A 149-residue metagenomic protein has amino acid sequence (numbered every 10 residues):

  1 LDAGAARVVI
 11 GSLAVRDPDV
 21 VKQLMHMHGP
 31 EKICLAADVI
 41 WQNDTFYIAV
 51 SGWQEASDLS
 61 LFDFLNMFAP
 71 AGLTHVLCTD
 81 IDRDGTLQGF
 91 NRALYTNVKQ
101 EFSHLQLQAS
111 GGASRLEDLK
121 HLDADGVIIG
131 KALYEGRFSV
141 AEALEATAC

Functional and structural regions predicted by a protein language model:
L1-G4, D19-V20, A93-V127: Catalytic cores of alpha/beta
L1-R83: Conserved anion-binding
I10-L13, T79, D84-L87, Q108-G112 (+1 more regions): Glycine- and other small-residue-rich loops at beta-strand/loop junctions that grip anionic moieties
V15-P18, D58, F62, Q88-R92 (+2 more regions): Electropositive phosphate-/nucleotide-binding environments in soluble metabolic enzymes
V21-H28, L119-C149: C-terminal helical cap(s) of enzyme catalytic domains, especially alpha/beta-barrels
H28-P30, Q100-L105, A148-C149: Short helix-capping segments at alpha-helix termini
K32-N43, F102-A113, G130: Short, basic, helix/turn surface patches
L35, V76, V98, L119 (+1 more regions): Conserved, mostly hydrophobic/aromatic
